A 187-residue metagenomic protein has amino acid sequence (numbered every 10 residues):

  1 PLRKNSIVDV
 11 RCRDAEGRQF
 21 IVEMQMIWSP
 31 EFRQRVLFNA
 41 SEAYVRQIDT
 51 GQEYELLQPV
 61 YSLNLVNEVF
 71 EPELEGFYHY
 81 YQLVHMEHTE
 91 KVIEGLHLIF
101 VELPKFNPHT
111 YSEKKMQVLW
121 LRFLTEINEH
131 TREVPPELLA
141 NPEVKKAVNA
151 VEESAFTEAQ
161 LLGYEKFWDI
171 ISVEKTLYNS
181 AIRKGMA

Functional and structural regions predicted by a protein language model:
P1-A187: Elongated, amphipathic alpha-helical interaction scaffolds
